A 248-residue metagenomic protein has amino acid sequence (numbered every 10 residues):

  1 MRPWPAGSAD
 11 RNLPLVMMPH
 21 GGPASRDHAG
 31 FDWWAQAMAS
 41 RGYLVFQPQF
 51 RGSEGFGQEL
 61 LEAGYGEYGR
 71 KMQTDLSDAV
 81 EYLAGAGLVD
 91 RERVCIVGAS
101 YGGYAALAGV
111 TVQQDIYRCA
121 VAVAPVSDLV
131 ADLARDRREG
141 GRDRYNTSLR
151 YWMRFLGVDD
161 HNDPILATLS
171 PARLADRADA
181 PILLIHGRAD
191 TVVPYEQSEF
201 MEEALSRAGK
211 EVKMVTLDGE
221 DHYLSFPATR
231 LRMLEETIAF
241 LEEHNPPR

Functional and structural regions predicted by a protein language model:
M1, M18-P19, V97, I185: Short hydrophobic segments within beta-strands
M1-R11, S170-A175: Short beta-strand-to-loop junctions in surface cap/lid or active-site-entrance loops
D10-G21: Short beta-strand element of the alpha/beta-hydrolase
L13, Y43, Y117-R118: Short beta-strand segments enriched for Tyr within beta-sheet-rich domains, predominantly fibronectin type III
G21-S25, V45: Serine-hydrolase catalytic-loop signature spanning alpha/beta hydrolases and amidase-signature enzymes
R26-H28, E196: Short N-terminal helix/helix-N-cap motif within the alpha/beta-hydrolase-1
A29-P48: Short amphipathic alpha-helix adjacent to the substrate-entry channel of hydrolases
P48-R248: Active-site-proximal cap/loop segments of hydrolase catalytic domains
